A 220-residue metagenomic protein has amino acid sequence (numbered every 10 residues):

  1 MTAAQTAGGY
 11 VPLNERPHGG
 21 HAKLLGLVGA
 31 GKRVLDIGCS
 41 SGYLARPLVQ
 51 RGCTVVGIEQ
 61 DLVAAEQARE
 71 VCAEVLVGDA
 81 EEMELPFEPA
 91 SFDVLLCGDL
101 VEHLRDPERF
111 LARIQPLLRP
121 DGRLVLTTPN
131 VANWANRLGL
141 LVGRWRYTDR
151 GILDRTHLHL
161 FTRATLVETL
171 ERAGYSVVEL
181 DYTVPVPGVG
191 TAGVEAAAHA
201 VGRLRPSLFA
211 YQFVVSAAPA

Functional and structural regions predicted by a protein language model:
M1-A90, V94-L96, E108-L111, L126-T128 (+2 more regions): Conserved N-terminal segment of class I S-adenosyl-L-methionine
G98-L100: Short catalytic micro-motifs in class I SAM-dependent methyltransferases
R105-R109, N136: Short N-terminal helix/helix-N-cap motif within the alpha/beta-hydrolase-1
R109-R123: A short glycine-rich, Lys/Arg-flanked "PGG" loop and its adjoining helix->strand segment in the class I
L126-T148: Conserved class I S-adenosyl-L-methionine
V142-I152, G193-H199: Short glycine/proline- and charge-enriched loop/turn segments that cap or connect secondary-structure elements
T148-T165: Acceptor-substrate binding/catalytic loop of class I
V167-S176: Substrate-binding/catalytic lobe of Class I Rossmann-like enzymes that use SAM or dcSAM, i.e., the mid-to-C-terminal
